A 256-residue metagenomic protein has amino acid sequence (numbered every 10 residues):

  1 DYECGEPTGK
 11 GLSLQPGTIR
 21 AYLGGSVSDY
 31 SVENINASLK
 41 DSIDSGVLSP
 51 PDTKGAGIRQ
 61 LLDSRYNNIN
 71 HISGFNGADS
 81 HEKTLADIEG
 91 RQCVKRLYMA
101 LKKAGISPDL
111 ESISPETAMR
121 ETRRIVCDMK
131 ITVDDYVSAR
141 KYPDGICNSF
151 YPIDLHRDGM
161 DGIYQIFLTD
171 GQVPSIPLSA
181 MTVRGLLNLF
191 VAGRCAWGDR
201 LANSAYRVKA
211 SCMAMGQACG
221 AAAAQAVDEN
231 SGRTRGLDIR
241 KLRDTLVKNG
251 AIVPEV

Functional and structural regions predicted by a protein language model:
D1-V256: Flavin (FAD/FMN)-binding glycine-rich loop and adjacent Rossmann-like elements that form
